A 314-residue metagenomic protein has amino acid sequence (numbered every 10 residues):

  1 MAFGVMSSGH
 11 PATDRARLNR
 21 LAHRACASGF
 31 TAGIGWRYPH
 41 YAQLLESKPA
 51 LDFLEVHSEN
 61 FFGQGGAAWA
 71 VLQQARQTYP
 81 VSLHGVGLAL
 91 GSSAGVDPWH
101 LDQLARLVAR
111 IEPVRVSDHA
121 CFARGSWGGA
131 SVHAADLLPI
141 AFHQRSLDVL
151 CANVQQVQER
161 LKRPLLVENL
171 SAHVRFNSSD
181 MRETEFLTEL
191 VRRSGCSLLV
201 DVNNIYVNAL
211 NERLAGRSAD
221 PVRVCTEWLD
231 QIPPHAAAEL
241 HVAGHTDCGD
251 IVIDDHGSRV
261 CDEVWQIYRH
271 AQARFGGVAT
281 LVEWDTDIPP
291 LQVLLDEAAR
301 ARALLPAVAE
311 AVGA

Functional and structural regions predicted by a protein language model:
A2-R106: N-terminal pre-domain/capping segments
R37-P39, H57-F61, V86-A89, H119-C121 (+4 more regions): Active-site beta-loop-alpha junctions enriched in small/polar residues
Q43-P49, G66-L83, W99-V114, V157-R160 (+3 more regions): Acidic (Asp/Glu)-rich catalytic clusters
L54, V116, D201, L240 (+1 more regions): Conserved, mostly hydrophobic/aromatic
G63-G65, P80, G95, L137-L147 (+1 more regions): Gly/Pro-rich active-site loop or hairpin
D97-L198: Active-site acidic/histidine proton-transfer and metal-coordination neighborhood in alpha/beta enzyme cores
Q158-D250: Acidic/histidine-rich catalytic cores of soluble enzymes
L291-A311: C-terminal helical cap(s) of enzyme catalytic domains, especially alpha/beta-barrels
